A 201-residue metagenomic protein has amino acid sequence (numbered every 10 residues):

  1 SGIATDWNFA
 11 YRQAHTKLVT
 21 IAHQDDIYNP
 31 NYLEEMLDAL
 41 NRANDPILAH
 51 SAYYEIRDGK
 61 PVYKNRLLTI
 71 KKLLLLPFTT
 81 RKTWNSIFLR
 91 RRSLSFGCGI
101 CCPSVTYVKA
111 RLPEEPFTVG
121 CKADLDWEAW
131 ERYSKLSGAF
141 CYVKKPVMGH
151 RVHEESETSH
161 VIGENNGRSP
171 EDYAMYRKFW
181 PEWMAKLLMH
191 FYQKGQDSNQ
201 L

Functional and structural regions predicted by a protein language model:
S1-A14: Glycine-rich, basic loop-to-helix element that forms the pyrophosphate-binding segment of sugar-nucleotide handling
T16, A43-P46, G138: Short, high-confidence coil segments that cap the C-terminus of an alpha-helix and link into the following beta-strand
V19: Short aromatic/hydrophobic "clamp" motif used to bind/position activated sugar donors
H23-I27, A52: The conserved acidic donor/metal-binding loop of glycosyltransferases
N31-K71: Conserved donor NDP-sugar-binding/catalytic core segment of glycosyltransferases
L75-S169: Conserved nucleotide-sugar donor-binding catalytic segment
V161-A174, K186-L201: Non-catalytic, C-terminal membrane-associated alpha-helical segments of glycosyltransferases
